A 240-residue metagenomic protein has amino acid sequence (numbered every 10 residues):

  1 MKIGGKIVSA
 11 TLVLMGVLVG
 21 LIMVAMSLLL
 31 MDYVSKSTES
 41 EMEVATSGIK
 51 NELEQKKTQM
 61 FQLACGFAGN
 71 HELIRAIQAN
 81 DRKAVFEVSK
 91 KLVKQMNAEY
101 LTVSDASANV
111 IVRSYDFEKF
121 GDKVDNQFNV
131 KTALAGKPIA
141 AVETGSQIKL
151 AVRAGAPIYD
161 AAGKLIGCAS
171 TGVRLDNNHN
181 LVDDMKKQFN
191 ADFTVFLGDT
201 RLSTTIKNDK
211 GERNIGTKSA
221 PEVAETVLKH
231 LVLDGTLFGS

Functional and structural regions predicted by a protein language model:
K2, R174: Conserved acidic
I3-K36: Extreme N-terminal signal-anchor transmembrane helix of membrane signaling/transducer proteins, especially in bacteria
G20, A25-D32, E41-A45, N51-K57: N-terminal cofactor/phosphate-binding cores enriched in small/glycine residues, especially glycine-rich loops such as
E39, E43, F61, R82-K90 (+1 more regions): Short amphipathic alpha-helical segments
E43-V85, D105-D125, V130-K131, I158-G172 (+3 more regions): Extracellular/periplasmic ligand-binding regions of membrane signal-transduction receptors
G69-E72, K94, L134-P138, N177 (+1 more regions): Sec-exported extracytoplasmic/periplasmic mature domains
F86, V93-S170, P221-S240: Extracytoplasmic/periplasmic ligand-binding sensor regions of membrane-associated signaling proteins
V112-S114, F120, L175-S240: Intrinsic low-complexity, intrinsically disordered coil/linker regions enriched in small/polar and charged residues
